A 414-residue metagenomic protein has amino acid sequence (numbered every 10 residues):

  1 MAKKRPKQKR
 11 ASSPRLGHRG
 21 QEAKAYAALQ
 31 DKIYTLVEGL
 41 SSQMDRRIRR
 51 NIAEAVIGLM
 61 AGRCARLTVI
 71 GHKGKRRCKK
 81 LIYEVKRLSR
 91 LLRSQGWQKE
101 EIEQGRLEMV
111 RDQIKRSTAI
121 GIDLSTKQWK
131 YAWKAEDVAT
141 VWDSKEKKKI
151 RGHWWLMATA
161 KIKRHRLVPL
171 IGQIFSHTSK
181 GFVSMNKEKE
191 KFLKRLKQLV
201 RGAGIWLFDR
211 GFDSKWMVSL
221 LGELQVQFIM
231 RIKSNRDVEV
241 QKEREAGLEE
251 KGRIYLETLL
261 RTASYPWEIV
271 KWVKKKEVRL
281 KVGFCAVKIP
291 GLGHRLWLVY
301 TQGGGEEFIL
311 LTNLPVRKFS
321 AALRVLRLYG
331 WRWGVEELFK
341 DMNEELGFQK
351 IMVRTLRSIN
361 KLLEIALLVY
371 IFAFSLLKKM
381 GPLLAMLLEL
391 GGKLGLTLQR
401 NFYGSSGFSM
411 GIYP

Functional and structural regions predicted by a protein language model:
A2-C64, K73, E103-Q104, R116 (+2 more regions): Single, function-defining residue in the core of a domain
D45, L59-G62, R77-K80, M109-Q113 (+1 more regions): Short secondary-structure boundary/capping segments within folded domains
V56-L59, R77, S94-K99, D143-K148 (+1 more regions): Short secondary-structure transition/capping motifs
G74-R87: Short, basic interhelical loop/turn and adjoining N-cap of the next helix at nucleic-acid- or acidic-partner-contacting
L81, Q95, K99, Q128 (+1 more regions): Amphipathic alpha-helical interaction segments
V85-R164, K281-C285: Active-site-proximal, Lys/Arg-enriched surface segment that forms a nucleic-acid-binding/basic interface patch
